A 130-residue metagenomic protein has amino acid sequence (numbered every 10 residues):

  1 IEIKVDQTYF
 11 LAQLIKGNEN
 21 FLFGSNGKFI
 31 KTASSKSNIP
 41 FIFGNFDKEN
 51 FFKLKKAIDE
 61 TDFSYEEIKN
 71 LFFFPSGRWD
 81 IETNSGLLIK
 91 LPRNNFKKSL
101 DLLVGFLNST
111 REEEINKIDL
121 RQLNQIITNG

Functional and structural regions predicted by a protein language model:
I1-G130: Charged, solvent-exposed interaction patches on well-folded alpha/beta domains that mediate macromolecular contacts
